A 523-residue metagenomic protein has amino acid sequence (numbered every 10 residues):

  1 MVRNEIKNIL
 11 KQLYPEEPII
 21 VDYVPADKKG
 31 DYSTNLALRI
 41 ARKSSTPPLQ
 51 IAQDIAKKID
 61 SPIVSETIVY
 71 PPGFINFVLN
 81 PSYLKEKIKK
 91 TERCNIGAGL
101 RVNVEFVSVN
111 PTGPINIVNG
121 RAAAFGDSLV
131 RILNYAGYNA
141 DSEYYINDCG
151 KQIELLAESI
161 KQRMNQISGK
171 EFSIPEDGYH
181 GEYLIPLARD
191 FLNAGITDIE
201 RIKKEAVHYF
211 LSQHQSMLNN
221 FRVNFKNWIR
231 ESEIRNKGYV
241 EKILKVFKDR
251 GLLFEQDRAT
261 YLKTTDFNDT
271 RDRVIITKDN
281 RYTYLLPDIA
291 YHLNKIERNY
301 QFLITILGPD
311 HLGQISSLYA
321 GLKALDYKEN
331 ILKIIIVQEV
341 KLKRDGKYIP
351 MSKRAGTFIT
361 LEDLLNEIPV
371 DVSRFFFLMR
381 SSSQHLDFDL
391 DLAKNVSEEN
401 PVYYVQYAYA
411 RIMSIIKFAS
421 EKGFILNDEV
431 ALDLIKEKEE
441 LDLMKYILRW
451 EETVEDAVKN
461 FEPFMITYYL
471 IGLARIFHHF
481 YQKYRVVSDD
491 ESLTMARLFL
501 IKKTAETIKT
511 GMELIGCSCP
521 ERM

Functional and structural regions predicted by a protein language model:
M1-K85, I96-M523: Non-catalytic interaction-recognition regions
K90-I96: Flexible, low-complexity linker/hinge segments
